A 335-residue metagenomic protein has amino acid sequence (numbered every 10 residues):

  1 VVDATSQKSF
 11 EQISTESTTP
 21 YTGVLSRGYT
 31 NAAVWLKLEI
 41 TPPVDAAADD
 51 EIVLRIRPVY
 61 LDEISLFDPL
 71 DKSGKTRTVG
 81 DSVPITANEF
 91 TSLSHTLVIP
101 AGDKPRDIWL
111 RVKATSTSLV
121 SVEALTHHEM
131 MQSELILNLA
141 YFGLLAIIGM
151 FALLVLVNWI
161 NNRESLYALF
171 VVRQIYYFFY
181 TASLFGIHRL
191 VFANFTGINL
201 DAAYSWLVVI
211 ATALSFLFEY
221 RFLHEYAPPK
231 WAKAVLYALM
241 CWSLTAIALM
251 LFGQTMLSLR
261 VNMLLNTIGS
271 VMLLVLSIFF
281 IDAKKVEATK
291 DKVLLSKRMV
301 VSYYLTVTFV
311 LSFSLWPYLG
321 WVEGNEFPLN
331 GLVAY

Functional and structural regions predicted by a protein language model:
V1-L137: Soluble non-transmembrane domains of integral membrane proteins
S26-R27, G143, W206: Charge-dense, low-complexity intrinsically disordered segments
P69, S82-V83, I136-A140, M150-A152 (+2 more regions): Short, surface-exposed, polar/charged, turn-prone segments marking secondary-structure boundaries
E123-I160: Cytosolic-side membrane-insertion boundary helix
G149-Y335: Juxtamembrane segments at transmembrane-helix boundaries in multi-pass signal-transduction membrane proteins
